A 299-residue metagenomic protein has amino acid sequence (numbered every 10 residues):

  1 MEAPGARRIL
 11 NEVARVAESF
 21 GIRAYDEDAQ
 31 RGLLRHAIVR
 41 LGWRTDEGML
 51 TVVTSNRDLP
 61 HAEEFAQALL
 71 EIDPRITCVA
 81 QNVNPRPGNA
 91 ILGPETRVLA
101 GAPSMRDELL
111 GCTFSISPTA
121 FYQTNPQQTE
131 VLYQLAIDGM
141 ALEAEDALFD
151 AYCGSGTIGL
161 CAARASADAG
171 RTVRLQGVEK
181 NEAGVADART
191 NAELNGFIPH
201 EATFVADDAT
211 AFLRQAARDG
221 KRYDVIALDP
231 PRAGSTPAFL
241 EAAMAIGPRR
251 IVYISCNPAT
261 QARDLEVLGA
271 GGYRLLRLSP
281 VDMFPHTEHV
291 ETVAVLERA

Functional and structural regions predicted by a protein language model:
M1-D26, W43-T45, L59: Extended interfacial segments that mediate partner engagement and assembly in macromolecular machines
R23-D26, H36-I38, L276-P280: A short linear hydrophobic-aromatic micro-motif
R23-R31, L148: Short helix/loop segment immediately N-terminal to the Walker
Q30-R44: Short edge beta-strands and adjacent turn/loop segments
V39, D46-S55, T113-S117: Short, aliphatic-rich beta-strand segments
G42, S55, E297-A299: Residue-level recognition of strand-loop junctions within catalytic nucleotide-signaling folds
W43-E47, A169-R171: Short, solvent-exposed loop/turn segments that connect beta-strands within catalytic domains and beta-strand-rich
H61-A299: Rossmann-like S-adenosyl-L-methionine
